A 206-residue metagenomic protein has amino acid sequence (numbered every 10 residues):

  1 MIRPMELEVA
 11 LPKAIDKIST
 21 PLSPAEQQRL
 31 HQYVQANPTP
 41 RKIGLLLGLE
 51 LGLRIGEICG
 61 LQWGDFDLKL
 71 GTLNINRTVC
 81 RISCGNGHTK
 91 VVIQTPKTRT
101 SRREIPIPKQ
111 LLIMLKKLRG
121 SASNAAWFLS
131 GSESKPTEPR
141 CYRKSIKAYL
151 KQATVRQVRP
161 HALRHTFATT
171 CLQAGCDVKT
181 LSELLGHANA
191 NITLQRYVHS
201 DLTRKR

Functional and structural regions predicted by a protein language model:
I2-L61, K69, T100-R102, R164: Basic, Lys/Arg- and aromatic-enriched nucleic-acid-binding interface segment
E8-A14, P24, G60-K117: Conserved tyrosine-mediated DNA breakage-rejoining catalytic core shared by Y-recombinases
K13, P21, V79, L185-R206: Catalytic-site neighborhood detector that most strongly recognizes the C-terminal catalytic loop/helix of tyrosine
A25, L61-G64, T166, Q195 (+1 more regions): Structural detector for helix-capping/boundary residues
Q28, Q32-R41, L51, I105 (+5 more regions): Short, basic (Lys/Arg/His-rich) helix/loop patches that form interaction surfaces in the mid-to-C-terminal regions
R29, Y33, C84-V91, A174 (+2 more regions): DNA/chromatin major-groove-contacting recognition/catalytic segments
K42-G44, K69, I75, S83-G85 (+6 more regions): Extended hydrophobic-aromatic, low-complexity segments
C59, T169, S182, T193-L194: Key DNA-contacting residues within the recognition helix of helix-turn-helix
